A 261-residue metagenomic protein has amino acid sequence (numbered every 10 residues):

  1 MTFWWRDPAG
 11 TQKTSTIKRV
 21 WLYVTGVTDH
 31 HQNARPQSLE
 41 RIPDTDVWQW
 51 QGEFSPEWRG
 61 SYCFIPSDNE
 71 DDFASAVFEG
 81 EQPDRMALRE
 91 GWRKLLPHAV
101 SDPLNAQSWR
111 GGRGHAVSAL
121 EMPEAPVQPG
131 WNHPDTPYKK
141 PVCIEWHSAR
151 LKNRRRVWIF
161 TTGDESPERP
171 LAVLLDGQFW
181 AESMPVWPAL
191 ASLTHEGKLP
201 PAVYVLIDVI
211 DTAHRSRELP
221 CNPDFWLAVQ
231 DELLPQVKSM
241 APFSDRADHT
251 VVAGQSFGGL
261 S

Functional and structural regions predicted by a protein language model:
T2-E57, S67-Q128: Aromatic-rich carbohydrate-binding modules that target alpha-glucans
V20-L22, Y62, V157: Short beta-strand elements bearing conserved aromatic residues within extracellular beta-rich modules
V47, D135-E145: Short, hydrophobic/aromatic-rich segments at coil-to-beta transitions
W58-P66, I159, R169, F225 (+2 more regions): Short beta-strand segments enriched for Tyr within beta-sheet-rich domains, predominantly fibronectin type III
W158-T161, P167-Q178: Short beta-strand element of the alpha/beta-hydrolase
V173-P242: Cap/lid segment of the alpha/beta-hydrolase catalytic domain
F243-S256: Alpha/beta-hydrolase fold nucleophile elbow
